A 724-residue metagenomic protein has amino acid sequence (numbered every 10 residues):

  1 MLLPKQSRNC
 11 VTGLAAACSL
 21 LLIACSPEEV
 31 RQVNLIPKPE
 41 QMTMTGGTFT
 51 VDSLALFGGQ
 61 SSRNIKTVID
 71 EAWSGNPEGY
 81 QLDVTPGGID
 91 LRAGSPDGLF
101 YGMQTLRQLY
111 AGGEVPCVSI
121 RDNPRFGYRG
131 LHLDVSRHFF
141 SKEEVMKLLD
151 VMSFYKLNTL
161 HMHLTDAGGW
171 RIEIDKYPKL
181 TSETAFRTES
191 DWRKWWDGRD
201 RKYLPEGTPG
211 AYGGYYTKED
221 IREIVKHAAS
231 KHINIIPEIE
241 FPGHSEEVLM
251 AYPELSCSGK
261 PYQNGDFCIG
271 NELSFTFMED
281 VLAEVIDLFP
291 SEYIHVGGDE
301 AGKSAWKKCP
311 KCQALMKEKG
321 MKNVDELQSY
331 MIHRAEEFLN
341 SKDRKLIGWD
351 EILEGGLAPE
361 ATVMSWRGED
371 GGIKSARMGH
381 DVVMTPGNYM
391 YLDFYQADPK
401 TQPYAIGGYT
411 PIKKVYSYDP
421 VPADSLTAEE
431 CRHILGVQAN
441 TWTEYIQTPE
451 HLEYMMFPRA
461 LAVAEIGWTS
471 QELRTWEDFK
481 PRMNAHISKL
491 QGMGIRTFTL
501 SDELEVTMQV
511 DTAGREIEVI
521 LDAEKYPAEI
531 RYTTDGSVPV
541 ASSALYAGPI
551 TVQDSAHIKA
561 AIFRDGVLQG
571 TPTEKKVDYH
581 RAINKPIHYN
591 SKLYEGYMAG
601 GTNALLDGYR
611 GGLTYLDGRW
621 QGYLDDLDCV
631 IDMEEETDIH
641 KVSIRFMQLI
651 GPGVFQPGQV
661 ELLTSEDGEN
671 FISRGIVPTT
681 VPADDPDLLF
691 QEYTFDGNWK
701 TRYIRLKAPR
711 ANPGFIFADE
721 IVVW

Functional and structural regions predicted by a protein language model:
M1-N34: Bacterial Sec-dependent N-terminal signal peptides
N9, R474-I631, D638, M647 (+1 more regions): Short, compositionally stereotyped local motifs that mark structural "simplifiers"
C25-R129, K345-L353, L357, Q491-G492 (+3 more regions): Acidic, contiguous N-terminal accessory segments
S53, S74-F275, V281-Y293, R334 (+2 more regions): Feature activates predominantly on carbohydrate-active enzymes
S95, I562-G566, R710-N712: Surface-exposed loop/turn motifs at beta-strand-loop junctions within extracellular Ig-like and Fibronectin type III
V248, C257-S258, Y262-P359, W366-I373: Active-site neighborhood of glycoside hydrolase catalytic domains
L346-E351, G356-A361, R367-I517: Flexible, acidic glycine-rich loops studded with aromatic residues
G611-G675, D687-W724: Aromatic, loop-rich ligand-recognition surfaces of beta-strand-rich domains
